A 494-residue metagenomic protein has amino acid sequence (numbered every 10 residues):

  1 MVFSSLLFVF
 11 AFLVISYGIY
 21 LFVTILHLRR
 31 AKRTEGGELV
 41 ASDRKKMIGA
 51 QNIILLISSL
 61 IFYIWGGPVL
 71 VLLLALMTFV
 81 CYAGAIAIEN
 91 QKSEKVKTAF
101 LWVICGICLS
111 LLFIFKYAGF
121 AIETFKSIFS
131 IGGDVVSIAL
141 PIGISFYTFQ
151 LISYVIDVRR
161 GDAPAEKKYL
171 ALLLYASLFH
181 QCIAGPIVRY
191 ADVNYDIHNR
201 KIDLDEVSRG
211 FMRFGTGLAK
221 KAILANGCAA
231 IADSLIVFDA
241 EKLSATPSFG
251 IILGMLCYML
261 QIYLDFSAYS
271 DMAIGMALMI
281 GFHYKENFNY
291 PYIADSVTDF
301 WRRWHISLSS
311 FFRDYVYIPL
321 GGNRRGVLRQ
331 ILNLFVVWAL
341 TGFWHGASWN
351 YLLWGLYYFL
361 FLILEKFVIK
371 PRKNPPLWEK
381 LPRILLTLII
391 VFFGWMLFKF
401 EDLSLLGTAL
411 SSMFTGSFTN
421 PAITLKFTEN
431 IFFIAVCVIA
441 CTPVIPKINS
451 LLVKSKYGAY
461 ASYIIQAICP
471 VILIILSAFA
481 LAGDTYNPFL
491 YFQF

Functional and structural regions predicted by a protein language model:
M1-Q493: Membrane-embedded transmembrane alpha-helical bundles that form the catalytic cores of multi-pass lipid-modifying
